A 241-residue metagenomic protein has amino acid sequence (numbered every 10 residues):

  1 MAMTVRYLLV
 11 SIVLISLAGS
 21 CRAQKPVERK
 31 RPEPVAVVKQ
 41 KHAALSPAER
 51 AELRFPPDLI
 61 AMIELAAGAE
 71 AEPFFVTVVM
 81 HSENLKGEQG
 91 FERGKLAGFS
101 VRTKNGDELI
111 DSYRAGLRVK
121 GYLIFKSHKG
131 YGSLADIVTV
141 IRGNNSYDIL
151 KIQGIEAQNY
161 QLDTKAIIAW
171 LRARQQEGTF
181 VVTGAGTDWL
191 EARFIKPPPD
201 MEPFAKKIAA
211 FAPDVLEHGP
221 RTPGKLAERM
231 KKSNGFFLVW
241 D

Functional and structural regions predicted by a protein language model:
M1-Y7: Positively charged n-region of N-terminal signal peptides that target proteins for export
Y7-I15: Sec-dependent N-terminal signal peptides
I15-Q40: Bacterial Sec-dependent signal peptides at the C-terminal "C-region" and cleavage site
R31-I137: Charge-rich, low-complexity segments
Y131-A173: Surface-exposed, low-hydrophobicity interaction/linker segments
R174-T179: Short secondary-structure junctions
V181-G186: Short beta-strand
D188, R193-D241: Alpha-helical oligomerization segments
